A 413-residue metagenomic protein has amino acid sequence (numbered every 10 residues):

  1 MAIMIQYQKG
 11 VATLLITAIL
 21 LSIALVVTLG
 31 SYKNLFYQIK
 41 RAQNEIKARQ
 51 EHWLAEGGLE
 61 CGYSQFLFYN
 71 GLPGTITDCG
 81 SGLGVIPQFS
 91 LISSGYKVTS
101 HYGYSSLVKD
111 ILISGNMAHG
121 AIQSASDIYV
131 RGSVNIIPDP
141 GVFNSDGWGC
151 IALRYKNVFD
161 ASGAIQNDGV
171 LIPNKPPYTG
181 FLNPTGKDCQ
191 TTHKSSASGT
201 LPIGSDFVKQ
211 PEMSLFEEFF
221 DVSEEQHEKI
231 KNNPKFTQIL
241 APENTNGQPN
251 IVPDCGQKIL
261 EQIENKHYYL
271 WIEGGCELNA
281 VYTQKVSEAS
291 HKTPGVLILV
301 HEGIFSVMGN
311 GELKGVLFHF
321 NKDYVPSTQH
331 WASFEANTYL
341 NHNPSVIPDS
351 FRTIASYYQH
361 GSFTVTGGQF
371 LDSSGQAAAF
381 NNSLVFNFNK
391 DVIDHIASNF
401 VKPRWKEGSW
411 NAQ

Functional and structural regions predicted by a protein language model:
M1-K9: N-terminal leader/signal peptides at the extreme start of proteins
A12-W53, G57-Q413: Compositional signature of intrinsically disordered, low-complexity segments enriched in polar residues
